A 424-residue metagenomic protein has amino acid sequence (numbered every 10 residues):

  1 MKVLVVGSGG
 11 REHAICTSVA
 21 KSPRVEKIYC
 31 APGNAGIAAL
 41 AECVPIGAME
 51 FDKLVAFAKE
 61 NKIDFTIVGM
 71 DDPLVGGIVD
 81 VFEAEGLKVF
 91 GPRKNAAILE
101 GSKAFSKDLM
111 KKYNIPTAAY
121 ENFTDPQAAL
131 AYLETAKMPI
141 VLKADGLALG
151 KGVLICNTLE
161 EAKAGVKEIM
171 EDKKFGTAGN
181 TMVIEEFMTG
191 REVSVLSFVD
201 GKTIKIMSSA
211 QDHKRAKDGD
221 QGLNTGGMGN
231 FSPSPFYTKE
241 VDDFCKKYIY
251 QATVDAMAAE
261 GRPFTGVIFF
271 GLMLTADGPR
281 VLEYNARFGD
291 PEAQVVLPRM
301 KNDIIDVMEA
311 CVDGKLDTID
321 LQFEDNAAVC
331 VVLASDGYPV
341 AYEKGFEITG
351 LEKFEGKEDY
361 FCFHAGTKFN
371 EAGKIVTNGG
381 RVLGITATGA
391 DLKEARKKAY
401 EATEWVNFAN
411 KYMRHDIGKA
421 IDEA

Functional and structural regions predicted by a protein language model:
M1-K94: ATP-binding N-terminal substructure of ATP-dependent carboxylate-amine bond-forming enzymes
L4-V5, E100-M182, Q211, P235 (+1 more regions): Active-site nucleotide/adenylate-binding loops and adjacent lid/helix of ATP-dependent enzymes
A20-K21, G36-A38, F90, K112-N114 (+12 more regions): Solvent-exposed alpha-helices and their adjacent loops that cap or buttress functional pockets in soluble metabolic
K53, E161-A164, P339-Y342, A390-K397: Short, conserved charged micro-motifs
C156-A293: Internal nucleotide-binding/catalytic subdomain
K246-I268, N285-K357, N370: Active-site "cap" helix and flanking loop/linker of ATP-utilizing ligase/carboxylase catalytic domains
T367-A372, V376-A424: Generic C-terminus detector
